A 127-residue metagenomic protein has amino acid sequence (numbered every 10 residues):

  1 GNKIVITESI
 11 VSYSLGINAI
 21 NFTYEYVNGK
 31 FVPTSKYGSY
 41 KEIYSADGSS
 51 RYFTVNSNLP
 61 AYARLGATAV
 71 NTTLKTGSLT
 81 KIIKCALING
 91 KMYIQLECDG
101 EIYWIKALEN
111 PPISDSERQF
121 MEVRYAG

Functional and structural regions predicted by a protein language model:
G1-S57: Short aromatic loop motif centered on NTY/YTY
V11-G16, V70-N71, Q95: Short consensus segments that form the blades of beta-propeller domains, in both extracellular/periplasmic
R64-A69: Short alpha-helix capping/helix-loop boundary micro-motifs
T72-A126: SH3/SH3-like beta-barrel superfamily modules
